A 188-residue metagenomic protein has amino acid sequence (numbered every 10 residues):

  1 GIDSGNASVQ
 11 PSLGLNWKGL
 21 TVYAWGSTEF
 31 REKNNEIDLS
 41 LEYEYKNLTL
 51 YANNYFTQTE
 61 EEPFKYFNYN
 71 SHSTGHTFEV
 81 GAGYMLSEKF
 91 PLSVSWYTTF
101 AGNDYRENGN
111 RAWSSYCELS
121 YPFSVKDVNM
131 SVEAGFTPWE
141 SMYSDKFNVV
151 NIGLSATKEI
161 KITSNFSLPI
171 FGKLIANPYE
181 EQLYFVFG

Functional and structural regions predicted by a protein language model:
G1-E29: Short glycine/proline- and aromatic-enriched beta-strand/turn motifs that initiate or cap beta-hairpins
L15-W17, Y43-Y45, N54, Y84-L86 (+3 more regions): Residue-level signature of outer-membrane beta-barrel architecture
G19, S87-L92, F123-M130, I160-I170: Short loop/turn motifs that connect adjacent beta-strands in outer-membrane beta-barrel proteins
T28-E36, Y51-G81, M85, S93-N108 (+2 more regions): Outer-membrane beta-barrel translocator/channel fold
E36-E44: Glycine-rich loop at the start of a catalytic domain that most often binds anionic cofactors/ligands
R106-S124: A contiguous pocket-lining binding segment that forms or flanks enzyme active sites
E118, A134, V149-S155, E159: Charged, solvent-exposed interaction patches on well-folded alpha/beta domains that mediate macromolecular contacts
L119-F123, L154, E181-G188: Outer-membrane beta-barrel "beta-signal"
